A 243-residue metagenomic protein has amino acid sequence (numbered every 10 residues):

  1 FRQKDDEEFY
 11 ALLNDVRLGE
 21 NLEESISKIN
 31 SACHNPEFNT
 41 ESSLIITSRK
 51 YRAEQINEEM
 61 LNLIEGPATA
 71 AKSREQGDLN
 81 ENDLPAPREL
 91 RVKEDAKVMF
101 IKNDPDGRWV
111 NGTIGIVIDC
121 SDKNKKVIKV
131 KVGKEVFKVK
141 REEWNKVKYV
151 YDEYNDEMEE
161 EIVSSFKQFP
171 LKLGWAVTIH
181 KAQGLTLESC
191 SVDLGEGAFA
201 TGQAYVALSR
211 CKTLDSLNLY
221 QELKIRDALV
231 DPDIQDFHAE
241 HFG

Functional and structural regions predicted by a protein language model:
F1-R108, I114-C120: Conserved helicase motor core of P-loop NTPases
A96-N103, G107-G243: C-terminal accessory regions
